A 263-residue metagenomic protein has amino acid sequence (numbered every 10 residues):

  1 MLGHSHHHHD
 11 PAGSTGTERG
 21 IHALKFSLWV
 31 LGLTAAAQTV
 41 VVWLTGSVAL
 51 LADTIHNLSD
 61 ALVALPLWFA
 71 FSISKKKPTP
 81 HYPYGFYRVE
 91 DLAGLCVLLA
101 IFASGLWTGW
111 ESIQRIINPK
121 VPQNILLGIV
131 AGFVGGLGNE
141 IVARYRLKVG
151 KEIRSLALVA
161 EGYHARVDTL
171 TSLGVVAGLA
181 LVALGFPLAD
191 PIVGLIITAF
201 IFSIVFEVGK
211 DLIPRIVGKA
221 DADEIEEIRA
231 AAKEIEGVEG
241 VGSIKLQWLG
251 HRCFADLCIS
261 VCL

Functional and structural regions predicted by a protein language model:
L2-S27, A37-T45, A49-I55, S59-L263: Alpha-helical transmembrane segments and adjacent TM-loop junctions that form the membrane-embedded core of multi-pass
T34: Aromatic/pi-system hotspot detector in well-structured domains
